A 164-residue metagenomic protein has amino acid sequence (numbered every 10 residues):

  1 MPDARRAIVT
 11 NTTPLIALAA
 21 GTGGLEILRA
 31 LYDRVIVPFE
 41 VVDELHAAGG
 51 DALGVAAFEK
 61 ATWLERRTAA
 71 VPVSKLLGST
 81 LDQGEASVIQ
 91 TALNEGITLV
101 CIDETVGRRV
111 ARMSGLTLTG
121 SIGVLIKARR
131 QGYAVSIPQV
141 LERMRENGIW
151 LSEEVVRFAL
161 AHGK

Functional and structural regions predicted by a protein language model:
M1, L28, R130-K164: Long, charged alpha-helical interface segments
D3-L99, T105-R108, R112-L116, Q139 (+2 more regions): Active-site-proximal, substrate-binding regions of enzyme catalytic domains and RNA-binding/basic surfaces
T119: Short Cys/His-based metal-binding microdomains
I122-R130: Short alpha-helix plus adjacent loop in nuclease-associated cores
